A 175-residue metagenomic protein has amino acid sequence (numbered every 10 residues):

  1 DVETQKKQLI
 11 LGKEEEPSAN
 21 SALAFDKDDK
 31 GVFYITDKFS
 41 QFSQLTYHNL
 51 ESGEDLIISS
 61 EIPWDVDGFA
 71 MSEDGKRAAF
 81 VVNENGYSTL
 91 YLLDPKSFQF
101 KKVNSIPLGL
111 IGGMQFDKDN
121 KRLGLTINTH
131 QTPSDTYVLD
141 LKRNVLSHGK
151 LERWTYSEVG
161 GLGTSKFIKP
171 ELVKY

Functional and structural regions predicted by a protein language model:
D1-Y175: Peripheral, non-catalytic segments that deliver or gate enzyme domains
